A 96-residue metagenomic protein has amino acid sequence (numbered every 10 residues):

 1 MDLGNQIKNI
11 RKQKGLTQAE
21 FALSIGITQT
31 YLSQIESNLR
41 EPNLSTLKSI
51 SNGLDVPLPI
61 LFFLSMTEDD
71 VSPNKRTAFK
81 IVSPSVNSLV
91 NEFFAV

Functional and structural regions predicted by a protein language model:
M1-Q13: A short, Lys/Arg-rich alpha-helix, primarily the initiator
K8, A19, K48: Residues within the helices of the helix-turn-helix
K12, L23, N52: Alpha-helical residues within the helix-turn-helix
G15-S33: Short alpha-helical DNA-recognition segment
T46-L54, L61-F62: Hydrophobic micro-packing sites on short alpha-helices
F62-V96: Short, charged recognition helix plus adjacent turn of helix-turn-helix-like nucleic-acid-binding domains
